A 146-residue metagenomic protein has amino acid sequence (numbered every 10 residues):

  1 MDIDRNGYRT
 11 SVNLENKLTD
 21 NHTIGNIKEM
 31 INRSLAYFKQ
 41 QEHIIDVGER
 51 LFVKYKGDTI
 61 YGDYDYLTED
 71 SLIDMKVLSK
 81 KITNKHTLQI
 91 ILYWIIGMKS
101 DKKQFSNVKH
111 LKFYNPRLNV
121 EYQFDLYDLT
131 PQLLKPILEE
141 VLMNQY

Functional and structural regions predicted by a protein language model:
M1-D58: Metal-dependent nuclease catalytic cores that hydrolyze phosphodiester bonds in DNA/RNA, characterized by
K56, E69, P116-L118: Short strand-coil-strand connectors
T59-D63: Short, flexible loop/turn motifs enriched in small residues
D65-S79: Conserved catalytic cores of phosphodiester-cleaving nucleases, focusing on short active-site segments
S79-K81, L118-N119: Short Gly/Pro-enriched loop/turn and capping motifs at secondary-structure junctions
K80-I90: Active-site-adjacent loop/helix micro-motif of nuclease/hydrolase catalytic cores
L88-Y114: Metal-dependent nuclease catalytic cores in nucleic-acid-processing enzymes, especially RNase H-like/related
K112-Y146: Domain-level recognition of nuclease-like catalytic cores that cleave nucleotide substrates
